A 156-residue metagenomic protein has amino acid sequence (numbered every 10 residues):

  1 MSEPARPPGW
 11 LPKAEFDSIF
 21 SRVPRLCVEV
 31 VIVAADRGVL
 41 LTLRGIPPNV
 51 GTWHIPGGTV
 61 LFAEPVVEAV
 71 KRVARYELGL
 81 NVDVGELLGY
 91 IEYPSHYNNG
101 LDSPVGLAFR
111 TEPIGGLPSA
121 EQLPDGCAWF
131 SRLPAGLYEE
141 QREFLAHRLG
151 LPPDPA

Functional and structural regions predicted by a protein language model:
M1-E29: Acidic, metal-coordinating catalytic segment for phosphate/diphosphate chemistry, firing primarily on the Nudix
P24, V66, Q141: Hydrophobic (often cysteine-bearing) scaffold residues that line and stabilize catalytic clefts of nucleotide/cofactor
L26-V28, R37, V105-L107, D125: Change "...and in nucleic-acid phosphodiester-cleaving endonucleases..." to "...and in nucleic-acid processing enzymes
G38-E77: Conserved Nudix-box catalytic region and its N-terminal flanking loop in Nudix hydrolases and closely related
N81-Y90: A short coil-to-beta-strand element that immediately follows conserved catalytic motifs
I91-L117: Active-site-adjacent beta-strand/loop module that shapes the phosphate/pyrophosphate-binding cleft
A108-R110, S119-L151: NUDIX/MutT-family hydrolases
